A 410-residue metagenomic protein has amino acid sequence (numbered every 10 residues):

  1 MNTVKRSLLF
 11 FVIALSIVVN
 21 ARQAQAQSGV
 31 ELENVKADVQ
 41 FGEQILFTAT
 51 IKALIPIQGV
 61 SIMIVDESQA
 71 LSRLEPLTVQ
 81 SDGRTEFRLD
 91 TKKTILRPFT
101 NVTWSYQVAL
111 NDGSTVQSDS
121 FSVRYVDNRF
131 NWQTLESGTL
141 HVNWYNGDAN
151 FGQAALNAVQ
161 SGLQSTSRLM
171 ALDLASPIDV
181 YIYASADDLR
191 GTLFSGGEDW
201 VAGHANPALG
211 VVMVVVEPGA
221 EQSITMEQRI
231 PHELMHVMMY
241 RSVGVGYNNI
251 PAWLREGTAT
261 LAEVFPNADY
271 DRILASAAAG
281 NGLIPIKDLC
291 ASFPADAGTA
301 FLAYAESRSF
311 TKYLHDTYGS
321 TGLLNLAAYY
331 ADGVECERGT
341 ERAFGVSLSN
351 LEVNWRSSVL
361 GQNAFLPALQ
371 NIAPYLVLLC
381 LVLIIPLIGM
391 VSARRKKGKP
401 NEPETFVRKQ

Functional and structural regions predicted by a protein language model:
M1-L9: Bacterial N-terminal signal peptides that target proteins for export
V4, V39, I45, I57 (+1 more regions): Short, intrinsically disordered terminal tails adjacent to the first/last structured region
F10-V18: Bacterial N-terminal signal peptides
A24-N131: Glycan-association/targeting regions that enable binding to alpha-glucans and other polysaccharides
N131-Y247, P251, S292-F293, E335-G339: Juxtacatalytic substrate-recognition/specificity segment
D199-V212, I224-R229, L234-V237, R241-I372 (+1 more regions): Acidic/His/Gly-enriched intrinsically disordered linker/tail segments that often contain short helix/coil "MoRF-like"
A364-K409: C-terminal single-pass membrane-anchor helix
